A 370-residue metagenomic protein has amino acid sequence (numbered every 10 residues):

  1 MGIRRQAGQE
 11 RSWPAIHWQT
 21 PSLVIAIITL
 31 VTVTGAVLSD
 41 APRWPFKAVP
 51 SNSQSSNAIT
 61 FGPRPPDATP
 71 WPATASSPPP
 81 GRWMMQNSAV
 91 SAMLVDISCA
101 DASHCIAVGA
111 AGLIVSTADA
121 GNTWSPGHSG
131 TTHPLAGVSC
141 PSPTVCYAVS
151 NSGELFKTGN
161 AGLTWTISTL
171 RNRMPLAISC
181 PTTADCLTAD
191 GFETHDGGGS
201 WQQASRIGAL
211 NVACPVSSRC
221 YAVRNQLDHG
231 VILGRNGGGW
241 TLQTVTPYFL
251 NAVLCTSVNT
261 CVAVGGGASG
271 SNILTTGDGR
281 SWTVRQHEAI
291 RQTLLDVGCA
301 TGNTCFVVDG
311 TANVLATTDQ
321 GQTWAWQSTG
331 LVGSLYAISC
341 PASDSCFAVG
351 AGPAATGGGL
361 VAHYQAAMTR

Functional and structural regions predicted by a protein language model:
M1-P14: Terminal targeting segments of Actinobacterial cell-envelope proteins
R4, H17, A26-T29, T60 (+1 more regions): Residues marking helix boundaries in flexible regions
R11-I25: N-terminal Sec-pathway targeting helices
S12, S51-S56, S76-S77: Serine residues within intrinsically disordered or low-complexity segments
L23-G35: Hydrophobic membrane-insertion alpha-helices, especially the h-region of bacterial N-terminal signal peptides
V33-N57: C-terminal region of N-terminal signal peptides and the immediate post-cleavage residues of exported proteins
G62-P65, P70-R370: Residue-level hotspots at or immediately adjacent to binding/recognition sites across diverse folds
